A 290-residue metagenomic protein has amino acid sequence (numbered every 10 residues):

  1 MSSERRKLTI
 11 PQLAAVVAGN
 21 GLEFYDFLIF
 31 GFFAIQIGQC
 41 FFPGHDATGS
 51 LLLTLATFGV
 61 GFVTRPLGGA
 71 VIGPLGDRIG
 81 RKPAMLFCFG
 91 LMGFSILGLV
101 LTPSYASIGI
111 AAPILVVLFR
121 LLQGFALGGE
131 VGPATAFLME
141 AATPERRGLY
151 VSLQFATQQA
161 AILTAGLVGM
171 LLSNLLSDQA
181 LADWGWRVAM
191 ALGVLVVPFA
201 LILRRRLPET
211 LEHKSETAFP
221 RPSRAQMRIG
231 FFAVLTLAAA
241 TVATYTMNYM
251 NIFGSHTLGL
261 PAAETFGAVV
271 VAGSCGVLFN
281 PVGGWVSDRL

Functional and structural regions predicted by a protein language model:
F30-G31, Q226-G276: Extracytoplasmic gate region of multi-pass secondary transporters
A34-L67, M85: Extracellular/periplasmic helix-loop-helix junction of adjacent transmembrane segments in MFS-like secondary
P43, G90-G109: C-terminal ends and interior cores of transmembrane alpha-helices in multi-pass membrane transporters/permeases
L67-R81, N280-L290: Helix-to-loop junctions at the C-terminal end of transmembrane segments in multipass secondary transporters
I108-G128: Hydrophobic core of transmembrane alpha-helices in multi-pass small-molecule transporters, especially MFS/SLC-type
A126, G148-S173, V196: Glycine-rich segments within core transmembrane alpha-helices of 12-TM secondary carriers
M170-N174, V194-E212: C-terminal membrane-cytosol helix-exit motif in multi-pass small-molecule transporters
